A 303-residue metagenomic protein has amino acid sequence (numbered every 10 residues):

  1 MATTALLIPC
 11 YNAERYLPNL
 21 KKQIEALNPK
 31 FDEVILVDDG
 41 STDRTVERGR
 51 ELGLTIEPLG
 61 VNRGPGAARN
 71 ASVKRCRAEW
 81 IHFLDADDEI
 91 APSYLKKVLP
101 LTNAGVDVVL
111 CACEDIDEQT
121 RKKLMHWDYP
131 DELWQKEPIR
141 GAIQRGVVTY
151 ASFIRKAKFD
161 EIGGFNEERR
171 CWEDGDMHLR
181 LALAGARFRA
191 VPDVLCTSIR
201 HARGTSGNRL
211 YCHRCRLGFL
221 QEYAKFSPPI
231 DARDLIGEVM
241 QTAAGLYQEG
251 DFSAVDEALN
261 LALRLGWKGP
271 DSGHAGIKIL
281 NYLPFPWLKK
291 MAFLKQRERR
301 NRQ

Functional and structural regions predicted by a protein language model:
N12-A26: Short, well-formed alpha-helical segments that are part of the catalytic scaffolds of diverse glycosyltransferases
D38-V46, V61, D85: A conserved acidic beta->alpha catalytic loop
L59-C76: Glycine-rich, basic loop-to-helix element that forms the pyrophosphate-binding segment of sugar-nucleotide handling
I81: Short aromatic/hydrophobic "clamp" motif used to bind/position activated sugar donors
S93-L124: Conserved donor NDP-sugar-binding/catalytic core segment of glycosyltransferases
A112, H126-R145, T149: Short, flexible, basic/aromatic active-site loop/helix in glycosyltransferases
R170-L179: Acidic donor-binding loop at a coil-to-helix junction in glycosyltransferase catalytic cores that engages
A186, V194-A202, S206-R233, S253-L265: Catalytic core of nucleotide-sugar-dependent glycosyltransferases
